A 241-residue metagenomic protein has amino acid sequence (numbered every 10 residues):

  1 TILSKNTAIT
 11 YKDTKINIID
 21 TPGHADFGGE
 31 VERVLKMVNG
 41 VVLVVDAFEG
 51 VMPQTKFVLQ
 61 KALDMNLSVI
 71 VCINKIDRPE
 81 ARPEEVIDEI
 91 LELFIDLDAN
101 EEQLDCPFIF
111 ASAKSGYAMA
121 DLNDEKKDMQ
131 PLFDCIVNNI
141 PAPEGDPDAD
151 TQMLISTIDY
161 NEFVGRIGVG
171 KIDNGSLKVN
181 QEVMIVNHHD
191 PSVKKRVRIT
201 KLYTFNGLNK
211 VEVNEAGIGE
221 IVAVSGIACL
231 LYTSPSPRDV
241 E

Functional and structural regions predicted by a protein language model:
T1-K36: Switch I (G2) and immediately adjacent beta-strands of P-loop GTPase domains
A8, E30-R33, M37, Q54-K61 (+2 more regions): Alpha-helical scaffold elements adjacent to nucleotide-binding pockets in ATP/GTP-utilizing enzyme cores
D20, V34, V42, T55 (+6 more regions): Residue-level signature of catalytic and energy-coupling elements of molecular machines, predominantly ATP/GTP-dependent
A25, V38-K56, I70, I76-E84: Conserved Switch II/interswitch segment of TRAFAC-class P-loop GTPases
V41-V44, N66-N74, E102-A111: Conserved beta-strand/loop subsegment of P-loop NTPase cores
R78-E101: GTPase G-domain guanine-specificity segment
I95-L231: Conserved catalytic-core segments of large NTP-driven translation/proteostasis enzymes
Y232-E241: Single conserved hydrophobic/aromatic residue that forms the stacking wall/gate of nucleotide- or nucleobase-binding
